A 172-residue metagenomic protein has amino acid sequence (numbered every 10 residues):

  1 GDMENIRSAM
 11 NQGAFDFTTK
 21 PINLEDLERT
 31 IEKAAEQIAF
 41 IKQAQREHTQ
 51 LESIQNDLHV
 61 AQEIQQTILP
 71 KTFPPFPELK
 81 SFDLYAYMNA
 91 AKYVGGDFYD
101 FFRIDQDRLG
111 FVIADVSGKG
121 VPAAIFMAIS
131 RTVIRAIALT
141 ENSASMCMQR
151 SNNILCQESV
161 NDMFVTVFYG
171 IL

Functional and structural regions predicted by a protein language model:
G1-Q43: CheY-like receiver
R46-L172: … and, occasionally, acidic/histidine-rich disordered N-termini of signaling adaptors
